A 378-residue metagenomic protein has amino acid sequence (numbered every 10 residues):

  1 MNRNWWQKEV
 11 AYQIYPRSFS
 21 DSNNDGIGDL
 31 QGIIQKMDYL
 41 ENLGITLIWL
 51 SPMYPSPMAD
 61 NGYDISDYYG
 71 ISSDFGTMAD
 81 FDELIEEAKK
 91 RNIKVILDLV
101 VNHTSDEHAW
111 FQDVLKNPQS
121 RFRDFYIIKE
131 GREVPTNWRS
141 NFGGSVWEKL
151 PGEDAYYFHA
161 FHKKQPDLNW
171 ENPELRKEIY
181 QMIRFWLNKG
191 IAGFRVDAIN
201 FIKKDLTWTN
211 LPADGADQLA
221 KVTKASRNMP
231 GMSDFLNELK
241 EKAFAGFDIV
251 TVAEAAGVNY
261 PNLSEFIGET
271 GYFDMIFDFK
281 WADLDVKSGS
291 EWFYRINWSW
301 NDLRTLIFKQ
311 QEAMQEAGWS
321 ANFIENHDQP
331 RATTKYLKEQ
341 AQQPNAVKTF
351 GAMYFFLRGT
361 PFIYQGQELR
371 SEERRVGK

Functional and structural regions predicted by a protein language model:
M1-K378: Active-site and adjacent substrate-binding regions of carbohydrate-active enzymes
